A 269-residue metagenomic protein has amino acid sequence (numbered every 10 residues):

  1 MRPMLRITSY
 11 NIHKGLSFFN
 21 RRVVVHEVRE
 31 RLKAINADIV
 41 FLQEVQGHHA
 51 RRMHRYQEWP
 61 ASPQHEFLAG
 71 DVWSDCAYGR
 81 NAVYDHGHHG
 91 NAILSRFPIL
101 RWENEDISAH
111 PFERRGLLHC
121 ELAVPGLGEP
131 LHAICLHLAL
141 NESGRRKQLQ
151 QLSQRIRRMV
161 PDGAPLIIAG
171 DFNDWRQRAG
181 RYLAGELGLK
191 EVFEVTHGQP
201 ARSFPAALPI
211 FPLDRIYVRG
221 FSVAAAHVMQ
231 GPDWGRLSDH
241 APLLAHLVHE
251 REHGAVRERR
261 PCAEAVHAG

Functional and structural regions predicted by a protein language model:
M1-I39, P60, E66, G70-D71 (+1 more regions): Active-site regions of metal-assisted phosphoester/phosphodiester hydrolases, unifying DNase/endonuclease modules
Q43-Y56: Active-site neighborhood of divalent metal-dependent phosphoester/pyrophosphate hydrolases
